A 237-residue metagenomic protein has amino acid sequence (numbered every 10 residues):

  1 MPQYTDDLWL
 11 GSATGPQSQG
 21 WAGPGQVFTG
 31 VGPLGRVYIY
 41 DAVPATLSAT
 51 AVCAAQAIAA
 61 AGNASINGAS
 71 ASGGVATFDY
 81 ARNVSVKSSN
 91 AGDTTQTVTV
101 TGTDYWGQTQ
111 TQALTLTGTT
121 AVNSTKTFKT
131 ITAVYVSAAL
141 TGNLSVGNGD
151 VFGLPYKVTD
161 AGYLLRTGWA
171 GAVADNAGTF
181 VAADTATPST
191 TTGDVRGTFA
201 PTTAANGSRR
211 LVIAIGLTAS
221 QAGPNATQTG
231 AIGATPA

Functional and structural regions predicted by a protein language model:
M1-T46, T50, A231-A237: Short, intrinsically disordered N-terminal pre-domain segments
P2, Y163-A237: A eukaryote-biased signal for long
L47-A76, G118-V122: Surface-exposed ligand/attachment interfaces on beta-rich extracellular proteins
A64-S89, G197: Charged, amphipathic alpha-helical segments
D79-V86, T125-T141, G197-A200, A205-L211 (+1 more regions): Noncatalytic modules at the cell exterior or secretory-pathway interfaces, chiefly beta-strand-rich lectin/adhesion
S88-G92, D104, A138: Non-cytosolic beta-sheet module surface loops
D93-W106, N143-D150: Short, surface-exposed beta-strand/strand-loop-strand elements in extracellular ectodomains
T141-F152, N225-G230: Edge beta-strands of jelly-roll/beta-sandwich modules across compartments, strongly enriched in secreted/luminal
